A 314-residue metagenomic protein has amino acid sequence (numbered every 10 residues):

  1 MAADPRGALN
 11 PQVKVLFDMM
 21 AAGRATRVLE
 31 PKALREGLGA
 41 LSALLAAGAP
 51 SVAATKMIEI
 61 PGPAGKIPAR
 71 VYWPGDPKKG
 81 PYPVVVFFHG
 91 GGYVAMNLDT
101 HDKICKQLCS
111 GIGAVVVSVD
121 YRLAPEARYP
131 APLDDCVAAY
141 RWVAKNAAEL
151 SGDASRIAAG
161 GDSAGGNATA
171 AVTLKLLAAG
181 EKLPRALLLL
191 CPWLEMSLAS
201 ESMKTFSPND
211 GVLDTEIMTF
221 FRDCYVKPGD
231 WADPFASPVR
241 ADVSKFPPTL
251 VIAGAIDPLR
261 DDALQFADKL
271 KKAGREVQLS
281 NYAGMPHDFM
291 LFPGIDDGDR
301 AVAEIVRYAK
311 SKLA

Functional and structural regions predicted by a protein language model:
M1-P74, L313-A314: A glycine/proline-hinged amphipathic helix-loop "lid/cap" segment that gates access to hydrophobic ligand pockets
P81-G90: Short beta-strand element of the alpha/beta-hydrolase
D99-V119: Short amphipathic alpha-helix adjacent to the substrate-entry channel of hydrolases
A127-E149, I305: Alpha/beta-hydrolase active-site loop
A144-G160, A179: Gly/Ser-rich "nucleophile elbow"/oxyanion-hole loop immediately N-terminal to the catalytic nucleophile in hydrolases
L174-G229: Hydrolase active-site cap/lid region
V251-A253: Short beta-strand/loop motif that positions the catalytic acidic residue of the alpha/beta-hydrolase fold
M290, G294-A314: Catalytic active-site module of serine/aspartate enzymes centered on a nucleophile-bearing elbow/loop
